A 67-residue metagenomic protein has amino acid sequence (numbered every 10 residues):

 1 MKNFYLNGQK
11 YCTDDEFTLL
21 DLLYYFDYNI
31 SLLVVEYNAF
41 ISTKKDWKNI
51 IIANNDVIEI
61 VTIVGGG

Functional and structural regions predicted by a protein language model:
M1-G66: Ubiquitin-like/PB1-type beta-grasp interaction modules and other compact soluble beta-rich domains
